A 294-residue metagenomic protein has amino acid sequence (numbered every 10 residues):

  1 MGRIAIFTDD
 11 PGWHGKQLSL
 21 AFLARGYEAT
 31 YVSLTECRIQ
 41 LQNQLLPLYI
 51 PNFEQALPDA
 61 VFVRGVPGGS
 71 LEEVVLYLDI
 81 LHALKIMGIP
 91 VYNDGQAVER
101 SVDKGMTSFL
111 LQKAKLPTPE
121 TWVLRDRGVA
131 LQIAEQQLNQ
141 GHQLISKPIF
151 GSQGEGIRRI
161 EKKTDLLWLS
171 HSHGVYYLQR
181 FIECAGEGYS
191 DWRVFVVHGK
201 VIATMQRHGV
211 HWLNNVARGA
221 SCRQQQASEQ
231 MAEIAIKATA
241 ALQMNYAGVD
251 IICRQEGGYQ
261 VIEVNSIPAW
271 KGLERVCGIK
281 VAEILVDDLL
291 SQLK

Functional and structural regions predicted by a protein language model:
M1-A5: Extreme N-terminal starter segment of soluble prokaryotic enzymes
D9-E120: Conserved N-proximal alpha/beta basic substrate-recognition cap immediately N-terminal to, or forming the N-lobe
A60-R64, I145, Y177: Structural motif
A114-H142: Rossmann-like NAD(P)H-binding beta-loop-alpha module
H142, Q153-L242: Phosphate-binding site of ATP-dependent enzymes
L144, I202-A203, A247, Q260-E263: Protein kinase-like catalytic core scaffold
W212-V261, G272, A282-K294: A long amphipathic alpha-helix within ATP-dependent nucleotide-binding catalytic cores
N265-G278: Glycine-rich phosphate/pyrophosphate-binding beta-alpha loops
